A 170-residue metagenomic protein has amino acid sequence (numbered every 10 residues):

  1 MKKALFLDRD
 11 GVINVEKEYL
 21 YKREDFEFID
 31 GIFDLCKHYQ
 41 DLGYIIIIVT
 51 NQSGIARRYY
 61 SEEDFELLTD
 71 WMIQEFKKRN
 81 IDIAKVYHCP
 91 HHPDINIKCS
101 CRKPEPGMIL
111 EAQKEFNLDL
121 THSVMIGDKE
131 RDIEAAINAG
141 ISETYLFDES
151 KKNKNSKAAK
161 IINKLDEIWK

Functional and structural regions predicted by a protein language model:
M1-I45: Active-site neighborhood of HAD-like aspartate-dependent phosphohydrolases
K3, E63, D70-I83, P93-M125 (+1 more regions): Asp-based, Mg2+/Mn2+-dependent phosphohydrolase catalytic module
L7-R9, T50, I126-D128: Active-site flanking residues adjacent to catalytic metal/cofactor-binding acidic residues
R9-G11, P90, D148: Short, small-residue-rich loop/turn micro-motifs
D10, Q52-S53, E105: Anionic group-transfer/hydrolysis microenvironments
V12, T50, T144: Ser/Thr-centric signal marking residues that sit in or immediately flank functional binding/regulatory motifs
I13-D30, I55-D64, R79-I81, H91-S100: Metal-dependent phosphoesterase signature
I32, C36-M72, D82-H92, A136: Substrate-recognition element of Asp-dependent hydrolases with the DxDx(T/V) motif
